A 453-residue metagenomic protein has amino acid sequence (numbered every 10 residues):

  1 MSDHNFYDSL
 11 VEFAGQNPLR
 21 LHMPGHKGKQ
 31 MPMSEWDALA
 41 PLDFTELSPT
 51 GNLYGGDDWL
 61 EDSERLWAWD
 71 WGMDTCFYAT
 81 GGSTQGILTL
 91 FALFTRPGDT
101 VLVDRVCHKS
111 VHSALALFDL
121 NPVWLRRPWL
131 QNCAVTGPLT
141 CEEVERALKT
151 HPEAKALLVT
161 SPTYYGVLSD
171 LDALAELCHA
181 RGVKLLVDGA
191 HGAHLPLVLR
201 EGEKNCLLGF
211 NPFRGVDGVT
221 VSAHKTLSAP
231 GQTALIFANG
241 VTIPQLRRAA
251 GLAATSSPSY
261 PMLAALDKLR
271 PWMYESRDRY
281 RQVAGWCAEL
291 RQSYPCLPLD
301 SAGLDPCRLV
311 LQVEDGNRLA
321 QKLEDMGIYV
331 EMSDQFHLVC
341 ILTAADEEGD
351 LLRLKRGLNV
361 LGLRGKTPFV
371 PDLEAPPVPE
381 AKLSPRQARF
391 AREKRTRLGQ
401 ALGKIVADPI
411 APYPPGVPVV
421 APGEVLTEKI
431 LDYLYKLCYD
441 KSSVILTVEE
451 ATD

Functional and structural regions predicted by a protein language model:
M1-D57: N-terminal "arm"/small-domain region of PLP-dependent enzymes with the aminotransferase-like
S2, F6-V11, M33, G55 (+3 more regions): Conserved PLP-enzyme active-site core in the AAT-like
L39-G82, V106: Conserved N-terminal alpha-helix of the aminotransferase class I/II PLP-enzyme fold
S48, T396, K404, L446-E449: Flexible, glycine-rich loop/tail regions that form catalytic "lids" or insertion modules at the edges of active sites
E64, V111, L174, L207-G209 (+2 more regions): Residues within well-ordered alpha-helices
Q292-P415, V420-P422, Y433-Y439: Conserved C-terminal alpha-helix-loop-beta "cap" of PLP-dependent enzymes that closes/shapes the active-site mouth
P418-V419, K429-D453: C-terminal non-catalytic accessory extensions
